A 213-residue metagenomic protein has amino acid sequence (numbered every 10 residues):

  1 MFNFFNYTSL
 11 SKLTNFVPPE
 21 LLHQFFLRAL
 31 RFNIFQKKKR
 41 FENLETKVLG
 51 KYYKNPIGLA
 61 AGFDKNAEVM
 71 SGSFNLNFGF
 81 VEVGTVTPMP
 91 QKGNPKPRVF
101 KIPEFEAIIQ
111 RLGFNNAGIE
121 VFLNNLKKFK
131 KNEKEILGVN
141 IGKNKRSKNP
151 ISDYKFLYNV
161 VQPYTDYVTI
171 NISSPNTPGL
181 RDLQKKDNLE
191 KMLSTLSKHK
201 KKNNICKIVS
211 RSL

Functional and structural regions predicted by a protein language model:
F2-T46, Q110-N115: An N-cap/entry alpha-helix motif that binds or orients negatively charged groups
L30-E68: Active-site-flanking structural segment that lines cofactor/substrate pockets
Y53, A61-D64, E68, N115-L213: Conserved alpha/beta-domain cores
Y53, V69-M89: Active-site cofactor/substrate anionic-group-binding motifs, chiefly glycine- and Lys/Arg-rich phosphate-binding loops
I57, L76-F78, Y164: A short, Lys/Arg-enriched amphipathic alpha-helix followed by its capping loop at the start of a domain
V69-S73, Q91-R98, N149-I151: Short, conserved acidic/polar surface loops in the N-terminal third of protein domains
G84-I136: A gly/proline- and charged-residue-enriched helix-loop-helix capping module
